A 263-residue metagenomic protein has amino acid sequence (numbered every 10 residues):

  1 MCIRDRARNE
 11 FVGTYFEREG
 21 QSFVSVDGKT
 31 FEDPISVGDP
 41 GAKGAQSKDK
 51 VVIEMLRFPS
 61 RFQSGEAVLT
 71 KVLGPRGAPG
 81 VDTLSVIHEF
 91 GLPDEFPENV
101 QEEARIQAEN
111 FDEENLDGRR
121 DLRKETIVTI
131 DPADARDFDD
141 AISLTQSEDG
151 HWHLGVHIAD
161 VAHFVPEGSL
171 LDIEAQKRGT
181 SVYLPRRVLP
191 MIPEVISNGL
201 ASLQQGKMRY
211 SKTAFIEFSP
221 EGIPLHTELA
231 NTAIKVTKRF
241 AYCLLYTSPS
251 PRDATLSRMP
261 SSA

Functional and structural regions predicted by a protein language model:
M1-D5, C243-D253: Conserved small/polar residues in nucleotide/adenosyl-binding loops
R4-G155, A162-K207: Charge-lined substrate channels and their catalytic hotspots, especially those that engage the 3′ end of RNA
F62, E66, E217-L245: Extended accessory regions or peripheral subdomains of proteins
D121, S219-E221, D253: Acidic/polar residues in short coil/turn loops that connect beta-strands within repeat-based beta-sheet scaffolds
D131, D160, S250-D253: Acidic active-site catalytic centers that drive phospho-/nucleotidyl reactions and related ester hydrolyses
S211-K212, I216: Phosphate/diphosphate-binding loops
P249-D253, S257-A263: Positively charged, low-complexity/disordered segments
